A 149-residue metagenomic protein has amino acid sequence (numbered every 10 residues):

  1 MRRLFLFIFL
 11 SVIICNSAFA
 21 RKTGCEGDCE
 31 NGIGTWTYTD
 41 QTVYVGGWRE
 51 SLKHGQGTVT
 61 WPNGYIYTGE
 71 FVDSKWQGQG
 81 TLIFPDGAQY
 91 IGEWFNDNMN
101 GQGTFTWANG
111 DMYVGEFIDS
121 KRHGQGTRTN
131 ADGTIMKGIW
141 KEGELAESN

Functional and structural regions predicted by a protein language model:
L4-I13: Sec-dependent N-terminal signal peptides
C15-A20: Sec/Tat signal peptide C-region and signal peptidase I cleavage site
K22-N31, V43-H54, I66-Q77, Y90-N100 (+2 more regions): Conserved anchor residues at repeat-unit boundaries in beta-strand-based tandem repeats, strongest for the MORN repeat
E147-N149: Short, solvent-exposed mixed-charge patches
